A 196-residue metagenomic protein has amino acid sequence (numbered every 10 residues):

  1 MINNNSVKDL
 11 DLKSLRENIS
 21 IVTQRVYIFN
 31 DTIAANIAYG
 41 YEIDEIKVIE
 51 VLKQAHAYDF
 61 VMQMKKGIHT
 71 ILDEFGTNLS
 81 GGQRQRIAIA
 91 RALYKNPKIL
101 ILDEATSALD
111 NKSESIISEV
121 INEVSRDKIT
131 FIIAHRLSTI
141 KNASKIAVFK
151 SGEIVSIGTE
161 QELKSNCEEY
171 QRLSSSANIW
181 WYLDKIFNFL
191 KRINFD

Functional and structural regions predicted by a protein language model:
M1-S14, S115: ABC ATPase NBD Q-loop/coupling interface
K8, Y41, S156-I157: A structural signal for short, well-ordered beta-strand elements
R16-R25, I33-N36, V51-A55, H69-E168: ABC-family ATPase nucleotide-binding domain "signature/switch" substructure
F29, V61, K65-I68, L72: Signature (C-motif/LSGGQ) region and adjacent switch/coupling loops of ABC-type ATPase nucleotide-binding domains
A38-E45: ABC-type ATPase nucleotide-binding domains, specifically the catalytic core motifs of the NBD
I46-K66: Conserved ABC ATPase "signature" region
S165-L190: C-terminal boundary and immediately downstream tail of ABC-type ATPase nucleotide-binding domains
